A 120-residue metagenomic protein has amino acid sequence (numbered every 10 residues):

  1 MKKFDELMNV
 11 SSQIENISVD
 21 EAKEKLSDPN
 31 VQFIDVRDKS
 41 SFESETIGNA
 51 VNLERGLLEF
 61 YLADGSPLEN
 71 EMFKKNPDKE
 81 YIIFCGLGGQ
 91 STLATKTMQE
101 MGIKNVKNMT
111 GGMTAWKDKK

Functional and structural regions predicted by a protein language model:
M1-V31, K39-E80, L87-K120: Rhodanese-like catalytic fold shared by cysteine-dependent sulfurtransferases and DSP/PTP-type phosphatases
D35: Conserved active-site aspartate in kinases
